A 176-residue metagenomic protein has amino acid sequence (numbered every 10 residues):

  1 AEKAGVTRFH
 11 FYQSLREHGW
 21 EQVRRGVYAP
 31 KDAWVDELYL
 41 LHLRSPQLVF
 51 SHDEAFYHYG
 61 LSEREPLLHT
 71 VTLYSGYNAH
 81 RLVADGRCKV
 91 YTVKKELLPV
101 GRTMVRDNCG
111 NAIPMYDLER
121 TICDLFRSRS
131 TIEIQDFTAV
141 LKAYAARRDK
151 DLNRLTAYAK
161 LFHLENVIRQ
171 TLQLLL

Functional and structural regions predicted by a protein language model:
A1-K3, A55: A short acidic, leucine-rich amphipathic alpha-helix
K3-A4, R44: Charged, low-complexity surface patches
H10, L15, V23, V27-L176: Nucleic-acid-binding surface
H18: Glycine-centered, phosphate/nucleic-acid-interacting loop/turn motifs that mediate DNA/RNA or nucleotide
